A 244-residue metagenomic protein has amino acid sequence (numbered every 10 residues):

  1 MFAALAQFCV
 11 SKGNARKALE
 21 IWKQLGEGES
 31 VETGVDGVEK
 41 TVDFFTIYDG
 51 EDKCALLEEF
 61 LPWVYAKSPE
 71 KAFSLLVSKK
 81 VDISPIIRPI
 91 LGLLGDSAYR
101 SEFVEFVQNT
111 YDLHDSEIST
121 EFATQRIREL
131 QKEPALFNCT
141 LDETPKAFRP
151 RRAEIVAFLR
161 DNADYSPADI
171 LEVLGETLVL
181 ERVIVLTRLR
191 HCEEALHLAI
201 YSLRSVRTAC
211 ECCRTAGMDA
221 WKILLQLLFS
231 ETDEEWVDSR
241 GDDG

Functional and structural regions predicted by a protein language model:
M1-G244: Extended alpha-helical solenoid/rod scaffold regions of large eukaryotic vesicle-tethering complex subunits
